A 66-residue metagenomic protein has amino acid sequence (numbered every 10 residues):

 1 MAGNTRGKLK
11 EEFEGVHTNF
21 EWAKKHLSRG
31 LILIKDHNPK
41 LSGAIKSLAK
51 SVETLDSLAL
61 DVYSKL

Functional and structural regions predicted by a protein language model:
M1-L33, A59-Y63: N-terminal acidic leader/helix
K10, P39-E53: Short, charged, amphipathic alpha-helical segments
L33-K40, K65-L66: Long amphipathic alpha-helical coiled-coil segments
K50-L66: Amphipathic alpha-helical coiled-coil segments
